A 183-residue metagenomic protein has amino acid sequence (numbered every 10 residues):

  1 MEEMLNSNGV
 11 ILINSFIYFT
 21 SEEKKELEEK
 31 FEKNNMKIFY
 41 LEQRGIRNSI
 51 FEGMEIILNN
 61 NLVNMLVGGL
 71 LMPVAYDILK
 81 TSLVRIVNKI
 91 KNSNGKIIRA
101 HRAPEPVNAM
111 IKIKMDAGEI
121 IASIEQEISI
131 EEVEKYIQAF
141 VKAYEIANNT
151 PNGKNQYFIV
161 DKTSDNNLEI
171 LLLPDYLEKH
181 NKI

Functional and structural regions predicted by a protein language model:
M1-N59, L83-I183: Short amphipathic alpha-helical segments that predominantly mediate membrane engagement
N59, V63-A75: Short, glycine/alanine-rich hydrophobic alpha-helices that insert into or span membranes
L70-I86: Short hydrophobic alpha-helical membrane-entry/anchor segments
